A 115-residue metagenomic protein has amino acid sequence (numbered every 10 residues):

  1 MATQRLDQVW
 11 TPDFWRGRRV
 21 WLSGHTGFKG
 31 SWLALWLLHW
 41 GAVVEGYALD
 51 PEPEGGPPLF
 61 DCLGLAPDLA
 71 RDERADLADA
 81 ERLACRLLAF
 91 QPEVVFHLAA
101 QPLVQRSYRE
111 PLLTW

Functional and structural regions predicted by a protein language model:
M1-W115: N-terminal Rossmann-like NAD(P)+-binding domain of SDR-like oxidoreductases, especially those catalyzing
